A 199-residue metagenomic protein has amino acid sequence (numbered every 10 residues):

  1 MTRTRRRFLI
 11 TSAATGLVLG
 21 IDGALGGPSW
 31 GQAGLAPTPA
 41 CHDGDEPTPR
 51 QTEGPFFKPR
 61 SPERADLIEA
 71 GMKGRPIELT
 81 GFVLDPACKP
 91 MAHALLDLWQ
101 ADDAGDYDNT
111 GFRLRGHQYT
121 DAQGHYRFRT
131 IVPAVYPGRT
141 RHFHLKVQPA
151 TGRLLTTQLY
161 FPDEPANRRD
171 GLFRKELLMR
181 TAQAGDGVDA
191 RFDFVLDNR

Functional and structural regions predicted by a protein language model:
M1-L19: N-terminal secretory signal peptides and thylakoid transit peptides that target proteins across membranes
I21-G26: C-terminal segment of classical bacterial N-terminal signal peptides
S29-R199: Beta-strand-dominated extracellular/periplasmic modules and repeats in secreted or surface-exposed proteins
